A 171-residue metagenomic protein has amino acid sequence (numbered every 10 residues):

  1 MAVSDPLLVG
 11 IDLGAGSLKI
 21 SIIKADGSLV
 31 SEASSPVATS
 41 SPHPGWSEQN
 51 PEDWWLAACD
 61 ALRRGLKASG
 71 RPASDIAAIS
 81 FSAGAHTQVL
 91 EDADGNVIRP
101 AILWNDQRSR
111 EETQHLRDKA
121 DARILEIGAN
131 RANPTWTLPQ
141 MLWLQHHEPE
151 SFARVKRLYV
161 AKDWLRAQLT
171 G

Functional and structural regions predicted by a protein language model:
M1-R99, E126, R154: N-terminal glycine/serine-rich phosphate-binding loop of ATP-dependent small-molecule kinases, especially carbohydrate
R63-G171: Glycine-rich phosphate-binding/catalytic subdomain of phosphoryl-transfer and nucleotide/sugar-phosphate-processing
